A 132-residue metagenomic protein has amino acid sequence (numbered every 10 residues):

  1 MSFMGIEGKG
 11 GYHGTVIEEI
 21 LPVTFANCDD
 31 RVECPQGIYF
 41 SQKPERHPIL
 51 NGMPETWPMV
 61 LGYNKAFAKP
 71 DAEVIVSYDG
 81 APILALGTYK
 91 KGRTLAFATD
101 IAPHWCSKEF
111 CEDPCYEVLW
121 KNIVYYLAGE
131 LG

Functional and structural regions predicted by a protein language model:
M1-F3, E7-Y12, V16-I17, K65-G132: A glycine-centered loop/beta-turn motif at secondary-structure junctions
F3-A81: An acidic, glycine-rich "communication" segment
